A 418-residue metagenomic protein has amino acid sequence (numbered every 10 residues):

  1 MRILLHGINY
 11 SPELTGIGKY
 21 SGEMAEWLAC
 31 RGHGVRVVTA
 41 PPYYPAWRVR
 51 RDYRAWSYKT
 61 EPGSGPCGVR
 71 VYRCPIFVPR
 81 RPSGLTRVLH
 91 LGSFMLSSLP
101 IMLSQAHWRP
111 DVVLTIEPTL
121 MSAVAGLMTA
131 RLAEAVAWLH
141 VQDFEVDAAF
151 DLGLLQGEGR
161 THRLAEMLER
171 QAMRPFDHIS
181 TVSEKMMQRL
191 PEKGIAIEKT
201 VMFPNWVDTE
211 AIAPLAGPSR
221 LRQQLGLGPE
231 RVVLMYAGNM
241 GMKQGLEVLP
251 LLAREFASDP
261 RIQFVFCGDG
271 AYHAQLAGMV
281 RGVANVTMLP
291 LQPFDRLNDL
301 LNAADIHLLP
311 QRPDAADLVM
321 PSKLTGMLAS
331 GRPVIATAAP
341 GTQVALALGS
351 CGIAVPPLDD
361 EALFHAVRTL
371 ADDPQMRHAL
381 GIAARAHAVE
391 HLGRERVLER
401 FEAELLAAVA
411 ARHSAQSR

Functional and structural regions predicted by a protein language model:
M1-K59, G63, F256, Q416: N-terminal subdomain of nucleotide-sugar transferases
P41, K185, W206: Carbohydrate-associated surface elements
R50-T60, A213-L227: A short helix/loop element that forms part of the nucleotide-sugar donor recognition site in Leloir-type
L99, L103, M121-V124, M128-L132 (+1 more regions): Membrane-proximal helix-turn-helix segments that form the acceptor-binding/catalytic region of lipid-linked
G228-Q244, P250-A253, V265: Conserved donor-binding/catalytic core segment of Leloir-type glycosyltransferases
Q244, L291-D299, H307-L328, I335-L346: Nucleotide-sugar-dependent
P260-R261, A274-N298: Nucleotide-activated donor-binding/catalytic signature segment of Leloir-type glycosyltransferases, i.e., the conserved
A339-R368: Change "using UDP/GDP/dTDP sugars" to "using nucleotide sugars
